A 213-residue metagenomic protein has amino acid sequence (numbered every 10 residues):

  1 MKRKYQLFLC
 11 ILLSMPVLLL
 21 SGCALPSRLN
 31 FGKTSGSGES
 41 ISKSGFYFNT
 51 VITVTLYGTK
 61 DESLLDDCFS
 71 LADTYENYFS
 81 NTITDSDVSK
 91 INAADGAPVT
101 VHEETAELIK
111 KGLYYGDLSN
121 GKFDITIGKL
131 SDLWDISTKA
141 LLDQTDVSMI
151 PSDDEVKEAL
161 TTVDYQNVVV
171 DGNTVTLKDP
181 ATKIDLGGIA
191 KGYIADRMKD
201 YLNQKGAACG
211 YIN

Functional and structural regions predicted by a protein language model:
M1-L9: Bacterial N-terminal signal peptides that target proteins for export
Y5, L18-G187, D200-Y211: A contiguous, well-ordered beta/alpha segment that forms the leading edge of an enzyme domain
C10-L20: Bacterial N-terminal signal peptides
